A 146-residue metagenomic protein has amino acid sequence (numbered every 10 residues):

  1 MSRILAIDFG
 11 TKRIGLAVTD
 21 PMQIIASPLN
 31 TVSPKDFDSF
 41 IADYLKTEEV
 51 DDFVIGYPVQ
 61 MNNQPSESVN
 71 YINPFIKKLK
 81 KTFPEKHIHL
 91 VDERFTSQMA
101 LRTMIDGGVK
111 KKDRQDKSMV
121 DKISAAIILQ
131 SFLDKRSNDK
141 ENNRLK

Functional and structural regions predicted by a protein language model:
S2-I4, T11-K12, A17-K146: Phosphate- and other anionic-substrate recognition elements at nucleic-acid/protein interfaces
